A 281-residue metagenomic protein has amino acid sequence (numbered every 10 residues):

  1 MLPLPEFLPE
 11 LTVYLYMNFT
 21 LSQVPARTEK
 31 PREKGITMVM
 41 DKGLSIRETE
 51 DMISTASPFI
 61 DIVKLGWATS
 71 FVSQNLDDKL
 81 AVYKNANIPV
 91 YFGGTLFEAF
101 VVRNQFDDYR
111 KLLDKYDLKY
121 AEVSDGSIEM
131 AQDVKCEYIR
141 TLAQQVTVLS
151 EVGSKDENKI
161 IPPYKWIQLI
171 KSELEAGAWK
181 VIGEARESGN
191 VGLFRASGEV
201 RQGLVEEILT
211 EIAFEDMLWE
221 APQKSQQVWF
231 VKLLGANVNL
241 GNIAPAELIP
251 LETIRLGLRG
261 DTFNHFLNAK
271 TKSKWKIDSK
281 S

Functional and structural regions predicted by a protein language model:
Y14-L80: Conserved N-terminal beta1-alpha1 strand-loop-helix module at the mouth
F19-Q23, E207-S281: C-terminal alpha-helical cap/extension of soluble enzyme domains
K34-M40, D61-L65, V90-G94, A121-V123 (+4 more regions): Hydrophobic faces of well-ordered beta-strands that scaffold small-molecule active sites in alpha/beta enzyme cores
G35-I46, G66-T69, Y91-N104, V152-K165: Active-site mouth loops of central-metabolism enzymes
E50-P58, Q74-N87, D108-Y116, E137-Q145 (+2 more regions): Acidic (Asp/Glu)-rich catalytic clusters
S70-V82, F100-D107, S127-V146, I160 (+2 more regions): Active-site-adjacent beta->alpha loops and helix N-cap segments on the catalytic face of soluble alpha/beta enzymes
D107-V123, S127, I167-K180, V205-F214 (+1 more regions): Structural recognition of alpha->loop->beta junctions
Y116-L193: Conserved anion-binding
